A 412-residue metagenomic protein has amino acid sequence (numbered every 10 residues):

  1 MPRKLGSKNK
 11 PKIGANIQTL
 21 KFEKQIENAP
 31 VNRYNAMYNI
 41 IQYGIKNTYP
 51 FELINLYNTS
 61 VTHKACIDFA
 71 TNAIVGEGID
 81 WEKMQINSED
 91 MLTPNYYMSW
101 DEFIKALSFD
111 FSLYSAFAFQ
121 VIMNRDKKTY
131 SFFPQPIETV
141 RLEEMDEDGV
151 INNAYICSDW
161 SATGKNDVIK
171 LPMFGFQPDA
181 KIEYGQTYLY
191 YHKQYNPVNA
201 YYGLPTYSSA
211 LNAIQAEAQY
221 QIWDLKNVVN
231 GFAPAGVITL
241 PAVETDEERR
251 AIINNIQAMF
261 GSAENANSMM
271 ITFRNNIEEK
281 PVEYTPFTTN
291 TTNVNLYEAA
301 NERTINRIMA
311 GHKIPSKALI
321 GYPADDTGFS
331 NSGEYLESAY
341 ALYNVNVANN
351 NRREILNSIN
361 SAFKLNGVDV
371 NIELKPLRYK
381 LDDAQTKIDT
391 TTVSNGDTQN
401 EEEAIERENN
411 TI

Functional and structural regions predicted by a protein language model:
M1, M84-N95, F363-D369, K375-L377: Generic structural signal for short, solvent-exposed loop/turn connectors between secondary structure elements
M1-I17: Arg/Lys-rich, low-complexity, intrinsically disordered N-terminal tails that contact nucleic acids
K12-N72, G78-I79, K83-N276, D382-I412: Structured, contiguous alpha/beta core segments that scaffold functional sites
I122, A310-H312, A362: Generic structural signal for bulky hydrophobic/aromatic residues embedded in well-ordered secondary structure
Q194-S358, D369-P376: A contiguous, surface-oriented mixed alpha/beta subdomain in the mid-to-C-terminal portion of proteins that forms
N346-I412: C-terminal anchoring/interaction modules
